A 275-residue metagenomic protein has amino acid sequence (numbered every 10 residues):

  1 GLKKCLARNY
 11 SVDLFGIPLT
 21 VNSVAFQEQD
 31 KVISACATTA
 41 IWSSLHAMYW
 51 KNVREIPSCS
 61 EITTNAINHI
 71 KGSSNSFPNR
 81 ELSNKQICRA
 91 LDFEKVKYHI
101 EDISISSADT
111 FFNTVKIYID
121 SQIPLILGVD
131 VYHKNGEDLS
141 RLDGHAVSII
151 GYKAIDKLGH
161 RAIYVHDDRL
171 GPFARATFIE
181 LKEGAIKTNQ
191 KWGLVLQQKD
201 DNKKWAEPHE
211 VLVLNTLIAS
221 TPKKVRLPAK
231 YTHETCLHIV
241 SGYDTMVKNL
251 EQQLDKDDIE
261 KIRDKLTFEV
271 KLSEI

Functional and structural regions predicted by a protein language model:
G1-A7, A154-I275: Noncatalytic regulatory segments and standalone regulatory/sensor domains
K3-S74, V225-E274: Active-site nucleophile-adjacent alpha helix/oxyanion-hole segment immediately C-terminal to the catalytic cysteine
N9, N22, N52, N65-N68 (+9 more regions): Detector for Asparagine
Q27-D30, E81, S140-D143: Intrinsic disorder
A37, N52, S140-L142, I155 (+2 more regions): Intrinsic structural disorder
A40-I41, L45-M48, V53-T110, V115: Active-site cradle of extracellular carbohydrate-active enzymes
D92-A174: Active-site-adjacent substructure of cysteine-protease-like catalytic cores
